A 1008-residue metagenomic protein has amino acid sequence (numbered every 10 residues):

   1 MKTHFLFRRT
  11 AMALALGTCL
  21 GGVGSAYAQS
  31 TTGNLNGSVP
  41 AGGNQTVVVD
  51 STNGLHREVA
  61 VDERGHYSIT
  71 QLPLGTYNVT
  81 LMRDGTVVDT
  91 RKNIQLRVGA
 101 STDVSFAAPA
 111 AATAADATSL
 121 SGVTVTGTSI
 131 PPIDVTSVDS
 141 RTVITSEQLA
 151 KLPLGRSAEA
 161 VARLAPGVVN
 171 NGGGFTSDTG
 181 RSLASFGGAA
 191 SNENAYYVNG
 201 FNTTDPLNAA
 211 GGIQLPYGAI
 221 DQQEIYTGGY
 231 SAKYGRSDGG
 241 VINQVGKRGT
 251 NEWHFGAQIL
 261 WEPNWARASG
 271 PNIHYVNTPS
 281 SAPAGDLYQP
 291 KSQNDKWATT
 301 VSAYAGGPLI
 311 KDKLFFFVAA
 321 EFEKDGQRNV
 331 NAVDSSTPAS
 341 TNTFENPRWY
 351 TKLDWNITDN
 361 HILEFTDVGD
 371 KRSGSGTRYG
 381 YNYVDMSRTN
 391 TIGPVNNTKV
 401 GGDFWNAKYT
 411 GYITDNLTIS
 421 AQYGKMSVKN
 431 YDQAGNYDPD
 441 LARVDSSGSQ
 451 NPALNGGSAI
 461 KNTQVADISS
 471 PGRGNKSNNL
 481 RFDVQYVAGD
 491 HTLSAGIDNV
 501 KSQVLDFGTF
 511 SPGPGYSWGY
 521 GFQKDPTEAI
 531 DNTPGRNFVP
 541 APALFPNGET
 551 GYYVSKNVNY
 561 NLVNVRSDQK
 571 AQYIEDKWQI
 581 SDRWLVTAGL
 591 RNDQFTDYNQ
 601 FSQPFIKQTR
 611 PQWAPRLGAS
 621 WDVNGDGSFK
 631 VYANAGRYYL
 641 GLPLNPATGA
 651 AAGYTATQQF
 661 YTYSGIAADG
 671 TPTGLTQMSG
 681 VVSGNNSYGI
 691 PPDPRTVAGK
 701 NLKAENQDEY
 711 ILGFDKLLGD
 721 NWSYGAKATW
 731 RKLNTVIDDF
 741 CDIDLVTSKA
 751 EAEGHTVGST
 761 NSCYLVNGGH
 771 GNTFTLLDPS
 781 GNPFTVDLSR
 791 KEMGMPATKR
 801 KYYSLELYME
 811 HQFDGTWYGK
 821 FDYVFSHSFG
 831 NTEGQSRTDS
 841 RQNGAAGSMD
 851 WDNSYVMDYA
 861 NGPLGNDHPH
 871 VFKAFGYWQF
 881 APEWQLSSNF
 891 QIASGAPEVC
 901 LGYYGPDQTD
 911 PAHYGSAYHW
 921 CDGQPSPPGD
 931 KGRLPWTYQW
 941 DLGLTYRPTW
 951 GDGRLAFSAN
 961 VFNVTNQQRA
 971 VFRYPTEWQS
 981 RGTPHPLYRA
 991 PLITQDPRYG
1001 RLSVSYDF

Functional and structural regions predicted by a protein language model:
G24-T128: Periplasm-facing N-terminal accessory domains of Gram-negative outer-membrane beta-barrel systems
G85-V87, K92-A112, G122-R248, G285-Q289 (+1 more regions): Periplasmic N-terminal accessory/gating domains of Gram-negative outer-membrane beta-barrel systems
H254, K291-G376, N397-I419, P615: Transmembrane beta-barrel wall of Gram-negative outer-membrane proteins
K313-L314, N360-L363, N416-I419, H491-L493 (+6 more regions): Repeated loop/turn-to-beta-strand initiation elements of outer-membrane beta-barrel proteins
E345, H361-Y573, I743, S748-E751 (+4 more regions): Replace "related TpsB outer-membrane translocases also match" with "some related outer-membrane beta-barrels such as
S458, Y553, Q600, K607-P611 (+4 more regions): Solvent-exposed loop/turn elements at secondary-structure boundaries
S581, L585, F595, G725-C900 (+1 more regions): Gram-negative outer-membrane beta-barrel transporters
N721, T735, C741, H827-F829 (+3 more regions): C-terminal beta-signal and adjacent terminal beta-strands/loops of Gram-negative outer-membrane beta-barrel proteins
